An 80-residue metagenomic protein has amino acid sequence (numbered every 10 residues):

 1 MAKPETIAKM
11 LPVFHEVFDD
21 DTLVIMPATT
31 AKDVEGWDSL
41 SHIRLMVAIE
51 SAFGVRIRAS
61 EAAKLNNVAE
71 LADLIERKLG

Functional and structural regions predicted by a protein language model:
A2-G80: Phosphopantetheine-dependent thiolation modules in NRPS/PKS and related acyl-activating systems
